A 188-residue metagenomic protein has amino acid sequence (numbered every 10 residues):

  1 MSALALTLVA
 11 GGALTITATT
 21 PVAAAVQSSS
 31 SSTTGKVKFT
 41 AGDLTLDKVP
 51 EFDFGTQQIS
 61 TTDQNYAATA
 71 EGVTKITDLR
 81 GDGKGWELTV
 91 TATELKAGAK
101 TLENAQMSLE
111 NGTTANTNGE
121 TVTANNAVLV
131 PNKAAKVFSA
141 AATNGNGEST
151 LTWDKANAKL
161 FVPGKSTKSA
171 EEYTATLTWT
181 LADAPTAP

Functional and structural regions predicted by a protein language model:
M1-P21: Sec-dependent N-terminal signal peptides of Gram-positive bacterial secreted proteins and lipoproteins
A5, T15-T17, A115, G119-T121 (+2 more regions): A detector of low-complexity, intrinsically disordered, Ser/Thr/Gly/Pro/Ala-rich segments
T20-G119, G145-P188: N-terminal small/polar-rich segments of proteins
E71, V122-T152: Local beta-strand/beta-hairpin segments that build beta-sheet-rich folds
